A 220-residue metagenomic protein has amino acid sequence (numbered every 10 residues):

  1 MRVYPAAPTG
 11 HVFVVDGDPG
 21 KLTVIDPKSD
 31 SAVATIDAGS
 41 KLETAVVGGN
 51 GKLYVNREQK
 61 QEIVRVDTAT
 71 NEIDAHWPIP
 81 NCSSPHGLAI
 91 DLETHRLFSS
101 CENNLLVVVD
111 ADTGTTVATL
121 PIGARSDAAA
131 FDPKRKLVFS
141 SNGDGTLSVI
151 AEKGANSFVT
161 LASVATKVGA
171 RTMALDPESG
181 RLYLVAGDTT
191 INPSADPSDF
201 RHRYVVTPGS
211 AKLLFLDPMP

Functional and structural regions predicted by a protein language model:
M1-P220: Predominantly soluble domains enriched in secretory-pathway, periplasmic, or organellar proteins
